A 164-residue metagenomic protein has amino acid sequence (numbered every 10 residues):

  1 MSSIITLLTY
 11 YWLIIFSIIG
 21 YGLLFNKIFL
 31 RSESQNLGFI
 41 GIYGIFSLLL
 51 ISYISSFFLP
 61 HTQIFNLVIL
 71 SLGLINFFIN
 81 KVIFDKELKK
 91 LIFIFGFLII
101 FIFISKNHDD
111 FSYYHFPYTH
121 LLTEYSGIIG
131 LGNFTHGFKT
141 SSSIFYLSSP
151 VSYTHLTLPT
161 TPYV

Functional and structural regions predicted by a protein language model:
M1-F84: Membrane-embedded, hydrophobic transmembrane alpha-helices
M1-S3, S142-Y153: Juxtamembrane membrane-water interface segments that cap and precede transmembrane helices
L7-I14, P60-N66, D110-Y113, T135-S142 (+1 more regions): Membrane-interface micro-motifs in multi-pass membrane enzymes
N76, E87-D110: Transmembrane signal-anchor helices characteristic of membrane glycosylation enzymes that use polyprenol
S105-Y118, E124-L147: Extracytoplasmic catalytic/substrate-binding loops of multi-pass membrane glycan-assembly enzymes
T154-T160: Conserved small/polar residues in nucleotide/adenosyl-binding loops
V164: Cytosolic catalytic cores of cyclic-nucleotide second-messenger enzymes
